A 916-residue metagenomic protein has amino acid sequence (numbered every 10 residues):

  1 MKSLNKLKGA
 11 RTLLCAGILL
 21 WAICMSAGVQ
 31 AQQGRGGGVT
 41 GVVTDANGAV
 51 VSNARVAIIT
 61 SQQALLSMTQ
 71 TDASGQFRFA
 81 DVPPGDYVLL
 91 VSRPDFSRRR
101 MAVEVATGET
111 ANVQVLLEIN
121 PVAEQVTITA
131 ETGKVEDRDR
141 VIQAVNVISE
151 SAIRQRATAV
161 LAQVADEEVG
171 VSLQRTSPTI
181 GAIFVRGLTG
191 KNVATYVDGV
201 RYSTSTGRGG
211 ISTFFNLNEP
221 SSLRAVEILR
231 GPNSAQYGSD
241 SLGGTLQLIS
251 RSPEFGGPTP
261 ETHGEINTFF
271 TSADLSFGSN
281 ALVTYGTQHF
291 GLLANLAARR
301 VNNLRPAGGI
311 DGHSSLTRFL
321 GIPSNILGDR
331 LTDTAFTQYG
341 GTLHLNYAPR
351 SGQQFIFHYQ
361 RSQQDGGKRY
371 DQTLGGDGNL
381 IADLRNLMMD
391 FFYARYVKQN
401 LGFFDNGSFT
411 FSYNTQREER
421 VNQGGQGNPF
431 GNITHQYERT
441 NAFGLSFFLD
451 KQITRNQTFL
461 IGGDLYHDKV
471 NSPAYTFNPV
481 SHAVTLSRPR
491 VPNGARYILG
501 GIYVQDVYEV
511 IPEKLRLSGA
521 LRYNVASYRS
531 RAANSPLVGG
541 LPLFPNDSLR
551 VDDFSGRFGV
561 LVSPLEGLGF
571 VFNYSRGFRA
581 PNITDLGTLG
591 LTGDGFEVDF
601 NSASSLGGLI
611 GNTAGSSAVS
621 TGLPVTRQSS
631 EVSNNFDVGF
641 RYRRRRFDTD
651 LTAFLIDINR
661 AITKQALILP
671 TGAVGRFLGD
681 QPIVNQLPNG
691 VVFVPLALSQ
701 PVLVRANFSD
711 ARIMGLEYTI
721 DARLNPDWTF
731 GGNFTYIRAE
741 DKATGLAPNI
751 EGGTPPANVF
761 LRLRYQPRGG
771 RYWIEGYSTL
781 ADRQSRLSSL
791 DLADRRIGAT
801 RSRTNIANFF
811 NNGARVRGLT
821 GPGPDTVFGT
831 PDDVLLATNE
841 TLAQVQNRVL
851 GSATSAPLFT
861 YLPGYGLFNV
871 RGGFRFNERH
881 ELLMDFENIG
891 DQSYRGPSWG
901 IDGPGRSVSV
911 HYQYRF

Functional and structural regions predicted by a protein language model:
C15, W21, G28-T127, E131 (+1 more regions): Periplasm-facing N-terminal accessory domains of Gram-negative outer-membrane beta-barrel systems
R55, S61-Q70, Q125-R156, A182 (+1 more regions): N-terminal periplasmic "start-of-domain" segments of outer-membrane beta-barrel proteins
T71, A123, A348-R350, H358 (+3 more regions): Structural signature of Gram-negative outer-membrane beta-barrels, strongest in the C-terminal barrel of TonB-dependent
A80, F184, R201-P232: Short acidic/polar hinge/loop motifs at secondary-structure boundaries that mediate gating or recognition
L217-N267: A beta-strand signature from Gram-negative outer-membrane beta-barrel systems, especially the internal plug domain
S272-V301, P306, D311-G366, M388-V397 (+2 more regions): Transmembrane beta-barrel wall of Gram-negative outer-membrane proteins
T332-T334, G352-G407, T415-R439, S481 (+2 more regions): Flexible loop and strand-edge segments within Gram-negative outer membrane beta-barrel domains
N456, E509-L517, N524-A526, D650-I658 (+2 more regions): Gram-negative outer-membrane beta-barrel transporters
